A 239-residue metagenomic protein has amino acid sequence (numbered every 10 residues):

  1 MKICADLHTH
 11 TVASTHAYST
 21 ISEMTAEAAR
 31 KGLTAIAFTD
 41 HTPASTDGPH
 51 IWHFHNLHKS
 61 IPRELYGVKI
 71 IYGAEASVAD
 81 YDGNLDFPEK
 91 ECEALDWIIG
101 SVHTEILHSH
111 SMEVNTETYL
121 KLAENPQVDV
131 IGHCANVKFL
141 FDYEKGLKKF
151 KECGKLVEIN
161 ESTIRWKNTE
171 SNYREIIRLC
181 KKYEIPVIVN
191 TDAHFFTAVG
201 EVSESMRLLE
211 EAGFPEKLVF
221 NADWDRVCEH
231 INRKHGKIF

Functional and structural regions predicted by a protein language model:
M1-T11: Replace "His-x-His-based motif
I3-A5, A37, Y72, V130 (+1 more regions): Residue-level marker for buried hydrophobic side chains located in beta-strands that build the well-ordered beta-sheet
T11-V12, A35-H41: Ser/Thr-glycine-rich phosphate-binding loops at phosphate-binding pockets of nucleotides, nucleotide cofactors
T15-Y18, G48-P49, L140-K148, K167-K181 (+2 more regions): Histidine/acidic-residue-rich catalytic or RNA/ligand-binding cores of hydrolases and nuclease-related proteins
M24-I36: Catalytic domains of carbohydrate-active enzymes, especially glycoside hydrolases
A29, T42, D47-I159, T163 (+2 more regions): Extended substrate/RNA-proximal surfaces in nucleic-acid metabolism proteins
H41, I185-V199: Short acidic/histidine-rich active-site segments
